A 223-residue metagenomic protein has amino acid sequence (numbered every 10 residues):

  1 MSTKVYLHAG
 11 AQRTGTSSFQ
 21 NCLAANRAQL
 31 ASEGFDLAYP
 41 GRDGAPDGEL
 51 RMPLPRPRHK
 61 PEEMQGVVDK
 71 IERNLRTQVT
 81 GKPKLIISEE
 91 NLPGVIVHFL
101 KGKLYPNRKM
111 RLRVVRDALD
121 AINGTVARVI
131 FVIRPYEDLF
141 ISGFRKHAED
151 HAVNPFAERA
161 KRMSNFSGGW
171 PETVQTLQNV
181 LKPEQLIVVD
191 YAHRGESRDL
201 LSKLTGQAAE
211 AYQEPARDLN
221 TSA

Functional and structural regions predicted by a protein language model:
M1-A223: Anion-recognition interface
